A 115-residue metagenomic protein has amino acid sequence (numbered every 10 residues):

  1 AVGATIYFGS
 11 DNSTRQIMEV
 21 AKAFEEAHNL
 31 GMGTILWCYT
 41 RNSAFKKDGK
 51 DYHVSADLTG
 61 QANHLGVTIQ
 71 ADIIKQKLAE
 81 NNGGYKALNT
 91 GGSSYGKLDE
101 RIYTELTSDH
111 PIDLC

Functional and structural regions predicted by a protein language model:
A1-C115: Alpha/beta enzyme core
